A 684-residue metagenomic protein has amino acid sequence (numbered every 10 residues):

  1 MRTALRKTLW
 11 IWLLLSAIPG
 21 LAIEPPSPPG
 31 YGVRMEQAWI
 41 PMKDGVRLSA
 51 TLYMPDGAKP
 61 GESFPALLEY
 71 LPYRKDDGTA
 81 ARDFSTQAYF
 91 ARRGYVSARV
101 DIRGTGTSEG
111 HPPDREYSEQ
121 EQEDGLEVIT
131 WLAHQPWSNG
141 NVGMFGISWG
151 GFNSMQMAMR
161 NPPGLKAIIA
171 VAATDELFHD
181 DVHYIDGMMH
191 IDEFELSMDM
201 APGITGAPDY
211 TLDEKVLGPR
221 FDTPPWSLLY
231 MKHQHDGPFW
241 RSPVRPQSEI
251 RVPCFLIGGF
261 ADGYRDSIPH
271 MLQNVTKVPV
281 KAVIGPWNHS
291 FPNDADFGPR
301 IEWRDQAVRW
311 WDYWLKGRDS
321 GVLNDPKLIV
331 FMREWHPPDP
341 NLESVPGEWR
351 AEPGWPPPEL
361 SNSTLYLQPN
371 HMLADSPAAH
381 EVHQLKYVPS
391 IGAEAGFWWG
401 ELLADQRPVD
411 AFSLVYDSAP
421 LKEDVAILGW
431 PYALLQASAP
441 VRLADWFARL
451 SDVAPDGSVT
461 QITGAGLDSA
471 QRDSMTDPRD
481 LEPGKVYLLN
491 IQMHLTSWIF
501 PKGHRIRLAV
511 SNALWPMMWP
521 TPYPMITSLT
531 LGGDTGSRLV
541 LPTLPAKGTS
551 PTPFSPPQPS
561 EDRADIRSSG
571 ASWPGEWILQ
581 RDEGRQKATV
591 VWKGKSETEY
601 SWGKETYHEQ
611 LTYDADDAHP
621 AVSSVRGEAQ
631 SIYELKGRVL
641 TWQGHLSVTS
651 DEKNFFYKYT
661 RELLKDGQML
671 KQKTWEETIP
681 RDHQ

Functional and structural regions predicted by a protein language model:
E24-E62, D417, L421-E423, D477: N-terminal cap/lid segment of alpha/beta-hydrolase-fold proteins
G57-A133, V182-H183, A448-D456, W515: Cap/lid segment of the alpha/beta-hydrolase catalytic domain
D83-F84, R92, Q156-E249: Accessory cap/linker subdomain of secreted extracellular hydrolases
P136-S148: Alpha/beta-hydrolase fold nucleophile elbow
I147-Q156: Glycine-rich nucleophile elbow surrounding the catalytic serine of serine-hydrolase chemistry
I250, L256-G258: Short beta-strand/loop motif that positions the catalytic acidic residue of the alpha/beta-hydrolase fold
D266-V280: Active-site-adjacent alpha-helix of alpha/beta-hydrolase-fold enzymes
V283, F291-P292, F297-L663, Q668-Q684: C-terminal, loop-rich substrate-recognition/catalytic regions characterized by aromatic stacking residues
